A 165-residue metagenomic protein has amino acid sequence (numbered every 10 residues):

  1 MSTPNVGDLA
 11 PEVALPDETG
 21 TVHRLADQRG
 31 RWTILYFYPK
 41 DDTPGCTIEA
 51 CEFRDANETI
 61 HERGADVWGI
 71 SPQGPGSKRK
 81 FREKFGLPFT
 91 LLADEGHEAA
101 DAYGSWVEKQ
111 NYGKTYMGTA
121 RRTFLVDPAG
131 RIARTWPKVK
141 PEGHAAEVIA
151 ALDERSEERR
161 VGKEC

Functional and structural regions predicted by a protein language model:
M1-R160: Chalcogenol-based redox active-site neighborhoods
G162-C165: Positively charged, low-complexity/disordered segments
